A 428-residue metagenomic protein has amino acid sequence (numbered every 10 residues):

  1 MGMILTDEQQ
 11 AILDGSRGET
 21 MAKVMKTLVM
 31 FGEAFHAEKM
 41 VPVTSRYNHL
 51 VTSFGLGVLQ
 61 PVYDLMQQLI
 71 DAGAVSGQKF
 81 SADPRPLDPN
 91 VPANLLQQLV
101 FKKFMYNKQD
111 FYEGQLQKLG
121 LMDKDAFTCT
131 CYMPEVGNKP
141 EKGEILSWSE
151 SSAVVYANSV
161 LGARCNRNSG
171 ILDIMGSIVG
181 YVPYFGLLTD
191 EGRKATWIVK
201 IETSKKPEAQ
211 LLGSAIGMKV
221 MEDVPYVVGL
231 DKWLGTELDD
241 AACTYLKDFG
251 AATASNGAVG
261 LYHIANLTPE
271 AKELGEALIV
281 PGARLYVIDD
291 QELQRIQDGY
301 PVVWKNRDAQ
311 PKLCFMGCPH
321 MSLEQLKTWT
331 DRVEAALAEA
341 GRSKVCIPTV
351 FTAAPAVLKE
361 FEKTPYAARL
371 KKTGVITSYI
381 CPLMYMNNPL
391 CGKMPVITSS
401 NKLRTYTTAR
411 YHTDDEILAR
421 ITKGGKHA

Functional and structural regions predicted by a protein language model:
M1-F315, H320-A428: Non-transmembrane, aqueous-exposed alpha-helical and coiled segments at domain scale
